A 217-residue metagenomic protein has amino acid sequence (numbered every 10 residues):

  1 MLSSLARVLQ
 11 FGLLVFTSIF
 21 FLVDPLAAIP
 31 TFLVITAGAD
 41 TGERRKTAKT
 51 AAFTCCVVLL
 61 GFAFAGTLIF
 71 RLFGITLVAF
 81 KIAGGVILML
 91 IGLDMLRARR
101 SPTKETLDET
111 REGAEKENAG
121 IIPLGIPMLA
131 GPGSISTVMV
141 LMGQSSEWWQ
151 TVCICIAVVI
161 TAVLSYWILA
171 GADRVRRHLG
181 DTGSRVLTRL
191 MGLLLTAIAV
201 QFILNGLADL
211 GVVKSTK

Functional and structural regions predicted by a protein language model:
M1-F16, R71-I82, S145-A157, V212-K217: Interfacial loop-to-helix junctions that mark the boundaries of transmembrane helices in multi-pass membrane
M1-L22, A98, E105-G125: Small-residue-enriched transmembrane helix starts and helix-helix packing motifs in multi-pass inner-membrane proteins
F11-A63: Juxtamembrane transmembrane-helix termini in multi-pass membrane transport proteins
T17-F20, I29-I35, I122-P127, I135-Q144: Generic transmembrane alpha-helix signature in multi-pass membrane proteins, especially transporters/channels
D40-F53, W148-V159, R185-V186: Membrane-interface alpha-helices at helix entry/exit sites of multi-pass transporters
D40-T41, G61-A83, L164-D209: Transmembrane-helix boundary and interhelical-loop signature of multi-pass inner-membrane proteins
K46-R99: Membrane helix-loop-helix hairpins that form the core translocation module of multi-pass transporters
I87-E109, I198-D209: Transmembrane helix exit motif
